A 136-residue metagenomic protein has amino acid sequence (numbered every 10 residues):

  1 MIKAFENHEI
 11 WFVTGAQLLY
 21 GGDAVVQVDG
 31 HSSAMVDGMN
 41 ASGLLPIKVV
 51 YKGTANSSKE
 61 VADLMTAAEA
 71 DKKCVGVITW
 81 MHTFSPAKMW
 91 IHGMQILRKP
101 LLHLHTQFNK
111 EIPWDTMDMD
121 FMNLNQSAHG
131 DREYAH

Functional and structural regions predicted by a protein language model:
M1-H136: Metallocofactor- and cofactor-centric catalytic cores in central/energy metabolism, strongly enriched
